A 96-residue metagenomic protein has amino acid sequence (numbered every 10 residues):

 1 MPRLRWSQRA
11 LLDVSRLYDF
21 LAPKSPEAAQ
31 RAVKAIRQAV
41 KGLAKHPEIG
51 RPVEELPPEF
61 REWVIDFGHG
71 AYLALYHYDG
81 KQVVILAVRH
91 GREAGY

Functional and structural regions predicted by a protein language model:
M1-A35, A94: Arg/Lys-rich, positively charged N-terminal/basic patches that mediate binding to nucleic acids
R9, K41, E55, I65 (+1 more regions): General helical structural elements
D19, P26, K41, K45-E48 (+2 more regions): Generic structural signal for secondary-structure transition and capping sites
F20, F67-Y96: Enriched for short, Lys/Arg-rich terminal
P47-K81: Basic/aromatic recognition patch in beta-strand/loop cores that engages polyanionic ligands
